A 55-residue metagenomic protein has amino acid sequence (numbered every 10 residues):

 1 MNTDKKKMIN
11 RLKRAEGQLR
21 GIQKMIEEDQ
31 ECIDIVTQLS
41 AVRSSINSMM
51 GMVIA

Functional and structural regions predicted by a protein language model:
M1-A55: Solvent-exposed interaction patches of small proteins and small membrane subunits
